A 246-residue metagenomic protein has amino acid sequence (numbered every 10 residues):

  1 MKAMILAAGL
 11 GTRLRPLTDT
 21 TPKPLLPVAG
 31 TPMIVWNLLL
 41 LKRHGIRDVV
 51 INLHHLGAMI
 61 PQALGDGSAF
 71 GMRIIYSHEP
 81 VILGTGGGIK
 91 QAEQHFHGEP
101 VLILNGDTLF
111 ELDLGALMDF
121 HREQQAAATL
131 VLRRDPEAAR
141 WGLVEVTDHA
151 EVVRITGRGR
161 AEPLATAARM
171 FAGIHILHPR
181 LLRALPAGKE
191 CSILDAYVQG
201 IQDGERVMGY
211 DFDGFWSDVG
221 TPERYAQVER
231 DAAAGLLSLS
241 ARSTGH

Functional and structural regions predicted by a protein language model:
M1-I5, L10-P16, L25: N-proximal low-complexity "stem/linker" segments adjacent to membrane-targeting elements
K2-I5, P27, T31-N105, L114-A116 (+3 more regions): Conserved N-terminal catalytic core of the sugar/cofactor nucleotidyltransferase
A8, H54, R133-R134: Histidine-centered beta-alpha loop that forms part of the nucleotide-sugar donor binding/catalytic region in diverse
L10, D107-T108: Active-site metal-binding loops of divalent metal-dependent hydrolases
L14, I60-L64, V228: Hydrophobic packing residues within well-ordered alpha-helices of enzyme cores
I46, P100-L102, L109, G115-R122 (+2 more regions): Catalytic-core segments of class I nucleotidyltransferases/pyrophosphorylases that form NMP-activated intermediates
Q124-R134: A short, conserved acidic/glycine-rich loop-to-beta-strand motif that forms the donor nucleotide-sugar/metal
E145-E151: Short acidic-glycine loop/turn motifs at beta-strand connectors
